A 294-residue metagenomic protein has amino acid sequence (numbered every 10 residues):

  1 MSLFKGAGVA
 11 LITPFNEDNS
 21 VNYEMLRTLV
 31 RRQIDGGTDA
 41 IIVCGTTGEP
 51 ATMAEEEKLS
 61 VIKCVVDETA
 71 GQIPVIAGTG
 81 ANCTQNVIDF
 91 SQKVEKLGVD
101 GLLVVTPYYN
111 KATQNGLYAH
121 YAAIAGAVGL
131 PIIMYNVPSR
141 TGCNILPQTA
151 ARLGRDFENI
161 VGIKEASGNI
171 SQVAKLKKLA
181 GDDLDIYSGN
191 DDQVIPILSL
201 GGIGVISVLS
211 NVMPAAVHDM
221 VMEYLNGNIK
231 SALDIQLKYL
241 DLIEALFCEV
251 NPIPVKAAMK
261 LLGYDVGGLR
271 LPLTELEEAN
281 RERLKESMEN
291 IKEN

Functional and structural regions predicted by a protein language model:
S2-L3, K175, L184, M259: Catalytic cores of TIM-barrel enzymes
S2-V9, T13-G142, R152: Active-site beta->alpha loop and helix N-cap motifs at the rims of alpha/beta catalytic domains
L3-P14, G36-T38, K93, S199 (+1 more regions): C-terminal alpha-helical cap/extension of soluble enzyme domains
Y23, R27-V30, P147, R281-M288: Short, amphipathic alpha-helical "lid/cap" segments that border enzyme active or binding sites
L26, K58, I62, V87 (+7 more regions): A general structural signal for well-ordered alpha-helical segments in protein cores
D67-I73, K96-G98, V128-L130, R155-N159 (+4 more regions): Short helix-capping segments at alpha-helix termini
G126-A127, R140-F247: Catalytic alpha/beta core domains of metabolic enzymes, predominantly
N136-V137, N159-I160, R270-L271: Glycine-rich phosphate-binding "P-loop"
